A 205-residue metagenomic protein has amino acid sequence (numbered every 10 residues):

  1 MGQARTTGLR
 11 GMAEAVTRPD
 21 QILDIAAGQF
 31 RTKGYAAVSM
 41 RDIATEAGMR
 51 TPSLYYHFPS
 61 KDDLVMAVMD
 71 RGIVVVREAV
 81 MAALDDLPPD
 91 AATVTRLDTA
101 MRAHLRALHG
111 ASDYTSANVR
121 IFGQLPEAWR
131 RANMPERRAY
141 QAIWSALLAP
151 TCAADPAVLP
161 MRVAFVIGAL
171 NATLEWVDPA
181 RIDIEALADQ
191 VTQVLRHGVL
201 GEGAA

Functional and structural regions predicted by a protein language model:
M1-T17, G28, L87, G203-A205: N-terminal intrinsically disordered/low-complexity leader segments
R18-Q21, I25, Q29-D63, A67: Helix-turn-helix
I22-F30, G72, H104, L195: Short hydrophobic clusters on alpha-helical segments that form packing/core surfaces in small helical domains
Y55-F58, V119-L125, G168: Short helix-capping/turn signature of helix-turn-helix
A67, M81-G110: Hydrophobic alpha-helical connector segments
V74-M81, E127-C152, P160-A164, D189: Amphipathic alpha-helical packing segments from all-alpha helical-bundle domains
R102-L105, P156-V177, E185-G198: Hydrophobic alpha-helical segments that form the core of small-molecule binding pockets and/or dimer interfaces
L105-S145, E175-V177: Short secondary-structure transition hinges
